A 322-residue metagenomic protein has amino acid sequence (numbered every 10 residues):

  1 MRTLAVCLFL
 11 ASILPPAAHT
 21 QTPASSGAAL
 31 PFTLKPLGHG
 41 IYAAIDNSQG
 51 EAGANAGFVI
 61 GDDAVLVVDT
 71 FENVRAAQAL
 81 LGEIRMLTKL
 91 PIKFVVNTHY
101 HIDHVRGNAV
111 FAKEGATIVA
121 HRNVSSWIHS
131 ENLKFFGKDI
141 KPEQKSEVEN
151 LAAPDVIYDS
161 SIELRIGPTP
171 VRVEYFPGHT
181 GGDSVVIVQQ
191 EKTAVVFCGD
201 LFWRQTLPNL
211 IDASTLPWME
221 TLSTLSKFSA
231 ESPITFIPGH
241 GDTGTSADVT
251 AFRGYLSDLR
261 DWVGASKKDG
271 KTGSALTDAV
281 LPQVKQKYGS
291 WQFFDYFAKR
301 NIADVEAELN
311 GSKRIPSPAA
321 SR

Functional and structural regions predicted by a protein language model:
A5-A17: Bacterial N-terminal signal peptides
Q21-A24, K227-S232, D242-R322: Accessory terminal helices/loops
Q21-G40, A319-S321: Short N-terminal segments immediately surrounding and downstream of signal-peptide cleavage
K35-E83, V185-Q189, T193-G199: Conserved beta-strand hairpin/beta-sheet module of binuclear metal-dependent hydrolase folds, prominently
G40, V59, D69, I84 (+9 more regions): Divalent metal-coordination and catalytic microenvironments
S48-A52, T70-A77, H101-V105, H121 (+7 more regions): Solvent-exposed, acidic/flexible segments
A64-L66, T70-V74, E163, P170-G178 (+1 more regions): Metallo-beta-lactamase
G82-E163: Active-site HxH/HxHxD metal-binding segment of metal-dependent hydrolases
